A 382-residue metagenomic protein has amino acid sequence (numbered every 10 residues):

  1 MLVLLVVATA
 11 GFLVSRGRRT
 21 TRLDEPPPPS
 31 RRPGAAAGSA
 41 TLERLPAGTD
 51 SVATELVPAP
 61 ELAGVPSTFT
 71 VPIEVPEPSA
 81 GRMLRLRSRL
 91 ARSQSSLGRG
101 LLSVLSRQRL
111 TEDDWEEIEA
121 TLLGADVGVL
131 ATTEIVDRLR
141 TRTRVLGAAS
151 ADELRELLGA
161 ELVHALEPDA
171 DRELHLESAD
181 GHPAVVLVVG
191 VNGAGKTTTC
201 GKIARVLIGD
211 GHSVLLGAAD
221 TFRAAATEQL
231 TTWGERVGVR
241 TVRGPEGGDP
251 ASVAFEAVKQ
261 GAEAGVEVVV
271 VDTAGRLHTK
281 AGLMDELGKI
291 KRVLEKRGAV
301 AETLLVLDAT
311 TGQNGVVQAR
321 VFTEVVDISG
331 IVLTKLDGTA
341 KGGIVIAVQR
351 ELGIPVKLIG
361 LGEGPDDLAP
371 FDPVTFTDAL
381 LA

Functional and structural regions predicted by a protein language model:
M1-T20: N-terminal signal-anchor transmembrane alpha helix of single-pass membrane proteins, serving as the membrane-anchoring
A10-G11, E173-L174, K202-I203, V317-Q318 (+1 more regions): Short beta-alpha junctions and helix-cap segments that line functional grooves
D24-M83: Long, low-complexity intrinsically disordered regions
G64, S96-G100, L105, D171 (+3 more regions): Residue-level signal for pocket-adjacent positions within structured domains
T68-T70, L102-S103, D126, D337: A short, flexible low-complexity segment enriched in Lys/Arg and Gly/Pro that occurs in N-terminal basic tails
E77-V271, E286: Primarily NTPase-proximal linker/entry elements flanking Walker-type ATP/GTP-binding cores
Q229-G234, E246-A264, H278-A382: Conserved catalytic-core segment of NTP-binding enzymes
A274-R276: Short glycine-rich anion-binding loops that position phosphate/pyrophosphate groups of nucleotides and phosphorylated
